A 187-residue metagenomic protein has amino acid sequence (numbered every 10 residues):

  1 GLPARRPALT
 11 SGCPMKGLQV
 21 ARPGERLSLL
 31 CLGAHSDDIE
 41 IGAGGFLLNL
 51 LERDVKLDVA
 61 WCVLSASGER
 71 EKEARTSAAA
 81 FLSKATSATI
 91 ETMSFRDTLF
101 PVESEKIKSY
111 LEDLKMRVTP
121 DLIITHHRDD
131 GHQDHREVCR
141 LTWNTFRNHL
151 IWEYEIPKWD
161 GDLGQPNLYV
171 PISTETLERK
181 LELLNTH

Functional and structural regions predicted by a protein language model:
G1-P3, P7-L9: N-terminal export leaders
L9-S36, E40-K158, G164: Active-site beta-strand->loop->alpha-helix modules in alpha/beta enzyme cores, enriched in Gly/His/Asp(Glu)
D160-T174: Phosphate-binding/catalytic loops
V170-H187: A conserved mid-domain beta-alpha-beta active-site/ligand-binding segment of alpha/beta enzyme cores
